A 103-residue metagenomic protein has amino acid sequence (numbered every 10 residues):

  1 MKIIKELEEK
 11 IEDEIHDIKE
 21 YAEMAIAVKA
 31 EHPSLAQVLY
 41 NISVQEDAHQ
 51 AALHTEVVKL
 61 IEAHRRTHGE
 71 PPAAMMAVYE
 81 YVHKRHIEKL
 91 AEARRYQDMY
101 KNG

Functional and structural regions predicted by a protein language model:
M1-G103: Non-heme di-metal
